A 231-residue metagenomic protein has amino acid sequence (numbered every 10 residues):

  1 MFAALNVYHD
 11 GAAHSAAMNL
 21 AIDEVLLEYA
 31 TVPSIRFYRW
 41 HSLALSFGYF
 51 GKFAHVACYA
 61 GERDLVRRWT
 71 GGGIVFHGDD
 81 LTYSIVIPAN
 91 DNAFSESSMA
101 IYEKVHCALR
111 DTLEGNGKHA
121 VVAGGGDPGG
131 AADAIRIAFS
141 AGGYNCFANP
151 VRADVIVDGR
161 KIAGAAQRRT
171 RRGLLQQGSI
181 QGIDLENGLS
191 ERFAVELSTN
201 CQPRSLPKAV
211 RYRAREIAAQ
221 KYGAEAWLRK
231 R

Functional and structural regions predicted by a protein language model:
M1-A60, D64-R68, I74, E196-R231: Active-site loop/lid in soluble adenylation, ligation, and acyl-transfer enzymes
H55-A57, A93-S97, L185-E191: Short, conserved charged micro-motifs
T70-G73, H77-N92: Residues forming anionic-ligand binding surfaces in small-molecule and nucleic-acid pockets of primarily soluble enzymes
G78-D80, P150, L175: Short, solvent-exposed loop/turn segments at the edges of secondary structure
S84-Y102, G178-D184: Short histidine-centered catalytic/ligand-binding loop motif
H106-A141, Q167-R231: Long, positively charged amphipathic alpha-helical accessory segments at protein N-termini or as interdomain linkers
N145, N149-I156, R160-I162, A166: Aromatic/basic-lined ligand-recognition segments that form π-stacking hydrophobic pockets flanked by Lys/Arg to engage
